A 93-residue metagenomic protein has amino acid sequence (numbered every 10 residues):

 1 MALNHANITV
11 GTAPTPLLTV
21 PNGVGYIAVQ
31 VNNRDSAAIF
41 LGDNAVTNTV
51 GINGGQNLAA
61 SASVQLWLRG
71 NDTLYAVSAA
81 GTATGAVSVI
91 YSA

Functional and structural regions predicted by a protein language model:
M1-G23, V50, A60-A62, G81-A83: Surface-exposed ligand/attachment interfaces on beta-rich extracellular proteins
N22-R34: Forkhead-associated
V24-I27, W67-T82: Noncatalytic modules at the cell exterior or secretory-pathway interfaces, chiefly beta-strand-rich lectin/adhesion
N32-I52: Short, surface-exposed beta-strand/strand-loop-strand elements in extracellular ectodomains
A37-L41, G81-S92: Edge beta-strands of jelly-roll/beta-sandwich modules across compartments, strongly enriched in secreted/luminal
G55-N71: Beta-sandwich interaction modules
